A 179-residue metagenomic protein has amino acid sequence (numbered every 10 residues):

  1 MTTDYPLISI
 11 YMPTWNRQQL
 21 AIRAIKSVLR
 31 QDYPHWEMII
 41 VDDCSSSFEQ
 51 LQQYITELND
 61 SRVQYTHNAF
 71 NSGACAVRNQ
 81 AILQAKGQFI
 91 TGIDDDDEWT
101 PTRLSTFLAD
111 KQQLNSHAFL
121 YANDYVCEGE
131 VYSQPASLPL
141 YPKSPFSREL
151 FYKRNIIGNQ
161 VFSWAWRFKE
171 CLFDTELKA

Functional and structural regions predicted by a protein language model:
M1-L29: N-proximal low-complexity "stem/linker" segments adjacent to membrane-targeting elements
I10, P142-A179: Conserved nucleotide-sugar donor-binding catalytic segment
I25-K26, E49-Q52, N79, G87 (+1 more regions): Short alpha-helix within the catalytic core of nucleotide-sugar-dependent glycosyltransferases
K26-H67: Acidic donor-binding segment of Leloir-type glycosyltransferases
N68-A85: Glycine-rich, basic loop-to-helix element that forms the pyrophosphate-binding segment of sugar-nucleotide handling
I90: Short aromatic/hydrophobic "clamp" motif used to bind/position activated sugar donors
D94-E98: The conserved acidic donor/metal-binding loop of glycosyltransferases
T102-Q134: Conserved donor NDP-sugar-binding/catalytic core segment of glycosyltransferases
